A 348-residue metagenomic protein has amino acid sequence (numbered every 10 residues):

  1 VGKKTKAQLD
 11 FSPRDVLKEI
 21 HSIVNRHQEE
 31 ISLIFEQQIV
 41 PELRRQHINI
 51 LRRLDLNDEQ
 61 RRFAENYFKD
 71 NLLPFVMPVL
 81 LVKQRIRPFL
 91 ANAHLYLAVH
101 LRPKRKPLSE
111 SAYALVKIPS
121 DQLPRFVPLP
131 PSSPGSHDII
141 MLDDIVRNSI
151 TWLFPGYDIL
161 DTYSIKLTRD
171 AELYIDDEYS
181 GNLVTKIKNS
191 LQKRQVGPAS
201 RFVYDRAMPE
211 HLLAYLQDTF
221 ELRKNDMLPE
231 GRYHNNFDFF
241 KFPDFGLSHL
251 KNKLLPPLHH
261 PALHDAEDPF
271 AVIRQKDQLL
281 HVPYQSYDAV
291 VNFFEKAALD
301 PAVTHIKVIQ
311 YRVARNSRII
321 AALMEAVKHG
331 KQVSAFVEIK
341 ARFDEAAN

Functional and structural regions predicted by a protein language model:
V1-N348: N-terminal localization/anchoring segments of enzymes in phospholipid and broader phosphate metabolism
